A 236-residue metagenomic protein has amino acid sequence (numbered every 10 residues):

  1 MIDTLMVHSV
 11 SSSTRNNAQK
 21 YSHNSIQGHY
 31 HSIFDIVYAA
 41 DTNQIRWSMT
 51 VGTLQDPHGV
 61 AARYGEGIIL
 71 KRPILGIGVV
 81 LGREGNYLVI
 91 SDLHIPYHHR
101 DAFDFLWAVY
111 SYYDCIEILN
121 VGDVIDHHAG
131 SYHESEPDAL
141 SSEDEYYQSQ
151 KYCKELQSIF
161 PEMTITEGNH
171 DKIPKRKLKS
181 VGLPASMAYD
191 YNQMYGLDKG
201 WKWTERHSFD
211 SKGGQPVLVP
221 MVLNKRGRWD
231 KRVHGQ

Functional and structural regions predicted by a protein language model:
M1, A18-Y21, Y110-D114, Q157-I159 (+3 more regions): Flexible, charged surface loops at secondary-structure boundaries
M1, D171-K175, V217-V219: A short beta-strand-loop-alpha-helix capping motif that often carries His-Thr
M1, R83-L88, F209-P216: Beta-strand-turn-beta hairpins that frame and shape the catalytic cleft of phosphate-ester-processing enzymes
I2, G28, S91, V121-D123 (+3 more regions): Active-site flanking residues adjacent to catalytic metal/cofactor-binding acidic residues
T4-V79, K212-Q236: Conserved beta-sheet core of the metallophosphoesterase superfamily
I90, I95-K199: Core catalytic region of metal-dependent phosphoesterases/phosphodiesterases, especially metallo-beta-lactamase-like
K202-E205: Short acidic-hydrophobic, aromatic-tinged amphipathic segments that line or gate anion-handling sites
